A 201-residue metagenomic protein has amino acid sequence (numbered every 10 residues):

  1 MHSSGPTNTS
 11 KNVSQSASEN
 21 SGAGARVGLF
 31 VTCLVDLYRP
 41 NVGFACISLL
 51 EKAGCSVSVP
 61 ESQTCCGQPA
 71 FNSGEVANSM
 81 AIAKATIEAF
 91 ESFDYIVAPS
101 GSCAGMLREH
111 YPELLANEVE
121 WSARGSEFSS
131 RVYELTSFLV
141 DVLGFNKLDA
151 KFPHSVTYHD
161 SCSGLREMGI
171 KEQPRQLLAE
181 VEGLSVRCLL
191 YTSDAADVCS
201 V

Functional and structural regions predicted by a protein language model:
M1-S62, Q68-P112, V142: Iron-sulfur-cluster electron-transfer modules
S58-P60, Y133, R187: General small-molecule cofactor/ligand-binding pocket signal
E113-R124: Glycine/small-residue-rich loop that forms an oxyanion/phosphate-binding "nest" at active or ligand-binding sites
S126-L143: Short, flexible loop segments at boundaries between secondary-structure elements
S163: Thiol/selenol-based redox catalytic cores and closely related redox-interacting motifs
M168-S193: Histidine/lysine/aspartate-rich catalytic loop segments that bind and position anionic ligands
Y191-V201: Single conserved hydrophobic/aromatic residue that forms the stacking wall/gate of nucleotide- or nucleobase-binding
